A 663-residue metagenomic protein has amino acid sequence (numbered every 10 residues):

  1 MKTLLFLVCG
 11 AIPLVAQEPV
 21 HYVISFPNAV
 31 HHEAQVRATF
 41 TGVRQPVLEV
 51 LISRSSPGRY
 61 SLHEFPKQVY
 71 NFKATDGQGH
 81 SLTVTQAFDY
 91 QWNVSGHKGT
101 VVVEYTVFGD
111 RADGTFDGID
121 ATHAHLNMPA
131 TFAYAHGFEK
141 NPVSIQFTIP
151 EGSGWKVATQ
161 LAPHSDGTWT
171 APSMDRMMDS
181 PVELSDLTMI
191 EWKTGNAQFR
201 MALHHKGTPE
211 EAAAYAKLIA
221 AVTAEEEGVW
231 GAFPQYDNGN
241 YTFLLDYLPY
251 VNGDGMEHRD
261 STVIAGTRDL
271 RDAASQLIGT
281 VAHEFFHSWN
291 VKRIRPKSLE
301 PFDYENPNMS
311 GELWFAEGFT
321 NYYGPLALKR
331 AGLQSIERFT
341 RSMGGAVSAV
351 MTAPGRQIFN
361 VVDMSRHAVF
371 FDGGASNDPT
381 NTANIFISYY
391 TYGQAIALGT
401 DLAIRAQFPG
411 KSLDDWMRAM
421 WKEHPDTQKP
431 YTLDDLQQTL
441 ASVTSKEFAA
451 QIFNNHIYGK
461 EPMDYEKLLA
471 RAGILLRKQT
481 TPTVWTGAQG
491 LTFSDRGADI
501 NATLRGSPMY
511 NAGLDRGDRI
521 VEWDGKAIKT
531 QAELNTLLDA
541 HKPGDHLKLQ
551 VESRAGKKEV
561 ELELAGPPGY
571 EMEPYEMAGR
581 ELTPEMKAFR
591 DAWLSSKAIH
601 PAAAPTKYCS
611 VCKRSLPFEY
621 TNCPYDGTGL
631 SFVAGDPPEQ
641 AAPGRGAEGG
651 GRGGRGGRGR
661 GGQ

Functional and structural regions predicted by a protein language model:
F26-P27, G58-D120: A surface-exposed beta-strand-loop module
V36-G42, I52-R54, W92-A121, V143-E151 (+3 more regions): Short, hydrophobic/aromatic-enriched beta-strand segments in well-ordered soluble domains
A38, T188-L313: Juxtacatalytic substrate-recognition/specificity segment
L51-H80, P142, Q146-A158, A162: Solvent-exposed beta-hairpin/edge-strand motifs
F65-Q68, F108, K140-A158, T170-R176 (+5 more regions): Zn2+-dependent metallopeptidase catalytic core
E104-L187: Extended, low-hydrophobicity, Ser/Thr/Pro/Gly-biased non-transmembrane segments
G324-P325, Q334-T606, V611-K613, Q640-Q663: C-terminal recognition in membrane/secretory proteostasis and scaffolding
D626-P638: Short Cys/His-rich micro-motifs in 6-15 aa windows
